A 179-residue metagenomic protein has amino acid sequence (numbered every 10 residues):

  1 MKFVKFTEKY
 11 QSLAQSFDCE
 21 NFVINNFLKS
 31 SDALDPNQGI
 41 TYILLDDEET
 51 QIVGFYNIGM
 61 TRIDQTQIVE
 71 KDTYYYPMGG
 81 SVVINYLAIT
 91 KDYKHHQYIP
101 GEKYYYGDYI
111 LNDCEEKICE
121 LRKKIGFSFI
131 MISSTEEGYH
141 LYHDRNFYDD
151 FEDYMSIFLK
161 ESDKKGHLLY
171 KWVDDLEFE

Functional and structural regions predicted by a protein language model:
M1-G101, Y109, D113-E179: Non-catalytic substrate-recognition and accessory regions of acyl/acetyltransferase enzymes
